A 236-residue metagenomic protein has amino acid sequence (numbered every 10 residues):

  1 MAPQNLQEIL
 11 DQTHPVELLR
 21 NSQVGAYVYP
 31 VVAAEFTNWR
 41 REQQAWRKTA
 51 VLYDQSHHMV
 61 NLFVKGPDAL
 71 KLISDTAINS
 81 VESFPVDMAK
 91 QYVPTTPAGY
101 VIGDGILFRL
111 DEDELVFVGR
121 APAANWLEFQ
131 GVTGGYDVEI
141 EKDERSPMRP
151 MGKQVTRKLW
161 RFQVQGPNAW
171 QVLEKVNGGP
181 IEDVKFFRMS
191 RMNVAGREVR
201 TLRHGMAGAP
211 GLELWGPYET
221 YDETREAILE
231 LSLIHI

Functional and structural regions predicted by a protein language model:
M1-T95, Y100-I102: Acidic, proline/glycine-enriched N-terminal capping motif
P67, R120-A124, P167-A169, P217-D222: Helix N-cap motif at beta-to-alpha junctions
P67-V101, D137-V138, P167-V199: Internal amphipathic helical hairpin motif
T76, L127-G134, V176-N177, T224-S232: Short amphipathic alpha-helices in soluble, non-transmembrane regions that often serve as interface/regulatory elements
I106-G131, W160-F162, L173, G211-G216: Glycine-rich, acidic/polar active-site loops that bind/position phosphate-bearing ligands
A123-D143, I181-D183: A short alpha->loop->secondary-structure connector
P210-L229: A conserved active-site cap/scaffold subdomain adjacent to cofactor or substrate pockets
I234-I236: Conserved small/polar residues in nucleotide/adenosyl-binding loops
